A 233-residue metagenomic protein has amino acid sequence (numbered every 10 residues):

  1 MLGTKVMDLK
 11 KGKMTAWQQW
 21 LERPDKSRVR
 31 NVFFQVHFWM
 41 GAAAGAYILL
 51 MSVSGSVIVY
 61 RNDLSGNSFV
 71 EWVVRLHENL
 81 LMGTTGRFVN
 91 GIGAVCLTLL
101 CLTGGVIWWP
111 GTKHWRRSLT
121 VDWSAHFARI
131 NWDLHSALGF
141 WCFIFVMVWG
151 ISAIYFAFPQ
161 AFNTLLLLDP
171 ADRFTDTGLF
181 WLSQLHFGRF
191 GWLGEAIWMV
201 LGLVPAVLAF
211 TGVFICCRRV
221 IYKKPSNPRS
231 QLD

Functional and structural regions predicted by a protein language model:
M1-D233: Conserved histidines in hydrophobic membrane contexts and catalytic metal-binding motifs
